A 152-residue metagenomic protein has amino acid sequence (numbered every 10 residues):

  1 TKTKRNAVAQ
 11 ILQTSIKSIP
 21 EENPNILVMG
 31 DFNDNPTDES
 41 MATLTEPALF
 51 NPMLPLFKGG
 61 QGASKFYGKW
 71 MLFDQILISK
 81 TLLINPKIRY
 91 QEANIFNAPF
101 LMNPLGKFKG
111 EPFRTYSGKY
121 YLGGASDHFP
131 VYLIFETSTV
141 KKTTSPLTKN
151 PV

Functional and structural regions predicted by a protein language model:
T1-R5: Acidic/histidine-rich helix-loop elements that form or flank divalent-metal/phosphate-binding sites at the catalytic
N6, T14-L27, N33-K149: Metal-dependent phosphoester-hydrolase catalytic domains
